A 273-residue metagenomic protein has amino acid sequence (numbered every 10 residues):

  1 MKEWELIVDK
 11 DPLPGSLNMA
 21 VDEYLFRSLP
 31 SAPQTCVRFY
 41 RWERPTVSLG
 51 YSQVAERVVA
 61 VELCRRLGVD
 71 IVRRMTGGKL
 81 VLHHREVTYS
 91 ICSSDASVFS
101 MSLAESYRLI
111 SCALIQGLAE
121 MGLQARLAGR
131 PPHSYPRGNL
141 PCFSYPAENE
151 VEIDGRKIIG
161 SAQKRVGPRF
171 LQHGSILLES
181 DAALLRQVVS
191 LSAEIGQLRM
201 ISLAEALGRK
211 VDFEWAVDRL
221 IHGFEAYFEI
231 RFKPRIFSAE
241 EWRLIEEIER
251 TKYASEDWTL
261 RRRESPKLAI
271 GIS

Functional and structural regions predicted by a protein language model:
M1-G77: N-terminal low-complexity, intrinsically disordered segments
L17, V21, S102, S106-A113 (+1 more regions): Short amphipathic alpha-helical segments
S52-Q53, S94-S97, R156, S180-A183: Short loop segments at secondary-structure junctions
R57-V59, V98-L103, L184-R186, V211-W215: Short, conserved charged micro-motifs
V59-F99, D212: A glycine-rich, hydrophobic loop/mini-helix early in the fold
R85-E148: Internal, conserved structured core segments that host functional sites
A113-Y135, L140, V166-S273: Long, positively charged amphipathic alpha-helical accessory segments at protein N-termini or as interdomain linkers
Y145-E152, R156-A162: Aromatic/basic-lined ligand-recognition segments that form π-stacking hydrophobic pockets flanked by Lys/Arg to engage
